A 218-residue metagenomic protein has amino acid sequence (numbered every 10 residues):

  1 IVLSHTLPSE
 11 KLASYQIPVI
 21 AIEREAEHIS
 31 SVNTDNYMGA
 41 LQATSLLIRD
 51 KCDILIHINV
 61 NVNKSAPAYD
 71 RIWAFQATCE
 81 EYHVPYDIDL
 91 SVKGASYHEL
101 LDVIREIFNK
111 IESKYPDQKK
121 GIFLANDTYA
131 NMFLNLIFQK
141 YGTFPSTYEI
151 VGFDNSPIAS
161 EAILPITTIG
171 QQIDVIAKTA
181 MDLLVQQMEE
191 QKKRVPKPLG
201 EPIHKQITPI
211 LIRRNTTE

Functional and structural regions predicted by a protein language model:
I1-Q42, S113: Alpha-helical recognition/docking segments in bacterial nutrient-uptake and carbohydrate-utilization systems
L3-H5, P67, A125-N126, F153: Replace "coordinates the UDP/GDP/TDP-sugar" with "coordinates nucleotide-activated sugar donors
T6-P8, N63, R71, T128-A130: Alpha-helix capping/helix-boundary segments
Y15-V19, V84, P145-Y148: A short helix->loop->beta-strand "cap" motif at the edges of active sites that frequently abuts
V32-H57, W73, A77, E99-K110 (+2 more regions): Hydrophobic alpha-helical segments within soluble ligand-binding/sensing domains
A43-D89, P196-T217: An alpha-beta-alpha
D89-L100: Short beta->alpha junction loops
K110-E218: Flexible loop/turn connectors
